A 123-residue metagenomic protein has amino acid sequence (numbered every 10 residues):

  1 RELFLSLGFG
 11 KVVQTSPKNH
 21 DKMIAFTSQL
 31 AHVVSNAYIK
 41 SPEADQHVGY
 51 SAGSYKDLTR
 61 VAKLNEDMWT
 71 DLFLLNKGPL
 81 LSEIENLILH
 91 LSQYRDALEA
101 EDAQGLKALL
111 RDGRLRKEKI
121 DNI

Functional and structural regions predicted by a protein language model:
R1-R60: Internal alpha-helical scaffold of NAD(P)-dependent oxidoreductase catalytic cores
Q46-R116: Interdomain hinge/lid region at the active-site interface of Rossmann-like NAD(P)-dependent oxidoreductases
K119-I123: Amphipathic alpha-helical coiled-coil segments
